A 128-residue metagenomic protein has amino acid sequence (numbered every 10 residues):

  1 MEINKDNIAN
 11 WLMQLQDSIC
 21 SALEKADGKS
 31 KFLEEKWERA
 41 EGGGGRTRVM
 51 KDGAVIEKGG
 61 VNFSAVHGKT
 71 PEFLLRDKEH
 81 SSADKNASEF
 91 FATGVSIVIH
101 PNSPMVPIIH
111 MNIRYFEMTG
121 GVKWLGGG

Functional and structural regions predicted by a protein language model:
M1-S82: Gly/Pro-rich turn-and-neighbor structural signature
T47-L125: Internal mixed beta-strand/loop scaffold within catalytic domains of large alpha/beta enzymes
G128: Flexible glycine-rich active-site/ligand-binding loops centered on an Asp-His dyad
